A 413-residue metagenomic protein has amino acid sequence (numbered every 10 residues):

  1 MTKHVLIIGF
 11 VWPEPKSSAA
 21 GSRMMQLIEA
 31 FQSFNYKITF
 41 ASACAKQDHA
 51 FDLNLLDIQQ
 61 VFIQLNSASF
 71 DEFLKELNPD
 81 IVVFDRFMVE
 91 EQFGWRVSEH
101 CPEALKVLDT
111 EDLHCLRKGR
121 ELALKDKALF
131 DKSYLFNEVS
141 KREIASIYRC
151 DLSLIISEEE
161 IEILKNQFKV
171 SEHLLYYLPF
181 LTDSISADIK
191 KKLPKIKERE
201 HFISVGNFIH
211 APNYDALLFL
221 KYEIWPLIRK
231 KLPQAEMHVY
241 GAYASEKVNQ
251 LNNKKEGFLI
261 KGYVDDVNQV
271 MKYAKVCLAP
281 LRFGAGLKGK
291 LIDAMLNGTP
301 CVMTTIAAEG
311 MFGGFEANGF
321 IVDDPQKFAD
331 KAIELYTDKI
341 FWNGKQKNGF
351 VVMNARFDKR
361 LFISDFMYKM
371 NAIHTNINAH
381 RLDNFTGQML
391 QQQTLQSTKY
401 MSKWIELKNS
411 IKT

Functional and structural regions predicted by a protein language model:
M1-A50: N-terminal subdomain of nucleotide-sugar transferases
E14, E103-A104, L108-N137, K197 (+1 more regions): Acceptor-binding helix/loop patch of EC 2.4 sugar-transfer enzymes, predominantly nucleotide-sugar-dependent
F40, N166-V170, L175-N268, K272: Conserved catalytic-core segment of nucleotide-activated headgroup transferases in glycan assembly
P79, K272-G286, T299: Acidic donor-binding loop of glycosyltransferase active sites
Q92-F93, S140-E172, V248: A short, active-site helix/loop in glycosyltransferases that binds the activated sugar's phosphate group
K290-D293, P300-T304: Short hydrophobic beta-strand element within catalytic cores of glycosyltransferases and related nucleotide-activated
N318-Q326, E334-K339: Conserved acidic donor-binding segment of nucleotide-sugar-dependent glycosyltransferases
N348-T413: C-terminal amphipathic helix plus adjacent low-complexity, charged tail appended to glycosyltransferase catalytic
